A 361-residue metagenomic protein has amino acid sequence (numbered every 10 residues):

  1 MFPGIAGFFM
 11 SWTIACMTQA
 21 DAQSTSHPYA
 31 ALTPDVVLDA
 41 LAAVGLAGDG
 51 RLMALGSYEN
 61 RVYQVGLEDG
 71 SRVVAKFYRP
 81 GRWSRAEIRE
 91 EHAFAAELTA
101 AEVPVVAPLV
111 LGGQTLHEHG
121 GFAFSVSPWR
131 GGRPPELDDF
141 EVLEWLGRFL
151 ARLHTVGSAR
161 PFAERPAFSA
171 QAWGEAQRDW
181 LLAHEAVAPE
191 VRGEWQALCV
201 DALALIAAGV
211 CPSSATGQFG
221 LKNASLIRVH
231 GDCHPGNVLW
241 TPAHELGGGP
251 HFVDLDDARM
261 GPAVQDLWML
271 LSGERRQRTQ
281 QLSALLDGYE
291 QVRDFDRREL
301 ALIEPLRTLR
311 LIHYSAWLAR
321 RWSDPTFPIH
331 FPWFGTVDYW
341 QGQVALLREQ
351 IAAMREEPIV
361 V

Functional and structural regions predicted by a protein language model:
F2-V110, A215-Q218, P242-P250, I359-V361: Conserved NTP-binding catalytic cores of kinases and kinase-like/nucleotidyltransferase enzymes across multiple kinase
M17-D21, T25, A186-V187, A316-V361: ATP/Mg2+ or Mg2+-diphosphate-binding catalytic cores that bind nucleotide phosphates or diphosphates via glycine-rich
E59-A75, P108, L203-L267, L271: Active-site acidic catalytic loop and adjacent metal/ATP-binding pocket of ATP-dependent phosphoryl transfer enzymes
L67-F162: ATP-binding pocket architecture of kinase catalytic cores
P80, F124-L137, L181-A183, Y314-H330: A glycine-centered beta->alpha junction motif in the catalytic cores of kinase/phosphotransferase enzymes
E136-E194, A215-Q218, N223-L226, H330-F331 (+1 more regions): A cross-family kinase active-site recognition segment
A263-D294, R310-T326: Active-site activation/catalytic loop segments of kinase-like enzymes and analogous catalytic loops in related
R297-R307: All-alpha amphipathic helical-bundle segments outside canonical DNA-binding/catalytic cores that form hydrophobic
